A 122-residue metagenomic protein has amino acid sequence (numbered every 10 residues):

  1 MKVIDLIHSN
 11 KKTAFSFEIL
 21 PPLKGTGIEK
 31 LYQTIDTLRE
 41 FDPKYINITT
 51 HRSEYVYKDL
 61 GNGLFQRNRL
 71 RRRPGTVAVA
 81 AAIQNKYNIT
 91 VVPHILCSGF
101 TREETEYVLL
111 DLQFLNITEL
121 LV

Functional and structural regions predicted by a protein language model:
M1-F17, Q84: N-terminal amphipathic alpha-helix/helix-capping segment at the start of soluble metabolic enzymes
M1-I4, Y32-D36, T76-A81, L109: Generic structural signal for well-ordered alpha-helices, preferentially at hydrophobic/aromatic core positions
T13, L64-T90, L96: Flavin-dependent oxidoreductase catalytic cores
T13-P21, K44-I48, V91-I95, L120-V122: Hydrophobic faces of well-ordered beta-strands that scaffold small-molecule active sites in alpha/beta enzyme cores
P21-L23, S53, L96-F100: Short histidine/acidic/glycine/proline-rich micro-motifs that form metal- and phosphate-coordinating active-site loops
P22, F41-T76: Glycine-rich, proline-tolerant flexible connector loops at the mouths of alpha/beta enzymes
T26-Y32, C97-F114: Glycine-rich anion/phosphate-binding loops
